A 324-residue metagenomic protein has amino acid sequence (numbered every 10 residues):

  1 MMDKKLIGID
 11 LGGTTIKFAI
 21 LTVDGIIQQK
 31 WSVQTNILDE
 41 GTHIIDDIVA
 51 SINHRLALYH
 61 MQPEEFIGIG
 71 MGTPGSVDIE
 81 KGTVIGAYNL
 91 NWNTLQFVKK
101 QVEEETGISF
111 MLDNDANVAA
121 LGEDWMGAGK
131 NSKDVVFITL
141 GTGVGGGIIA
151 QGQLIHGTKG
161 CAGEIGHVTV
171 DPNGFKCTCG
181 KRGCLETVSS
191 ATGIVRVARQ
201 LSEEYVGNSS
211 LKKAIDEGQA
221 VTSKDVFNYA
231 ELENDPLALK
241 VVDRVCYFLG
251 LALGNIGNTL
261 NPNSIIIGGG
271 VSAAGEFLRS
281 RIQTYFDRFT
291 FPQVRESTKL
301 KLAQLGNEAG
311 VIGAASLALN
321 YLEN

Functional and structural regions predicted by a protein language model:
M1-I67, D78-T83, K99-I108, G122-S132 (+3 more regions): ATP-binding/phosphotransfer module of carbohydrate and carboxylate kinases, centering on a glycine-rich
D10, G70-P74, F137-G143, G147-I149: Short beta-strand segments
W31-V33, Y88, T158: Short hydrophobic alpha-helix segments
G82-W92: A charged helix-plus-loop insertion that forms the helical arch/lid used to bind and gate nucleic-acid substrates
F110-N114: General beta-strand structural signal in soluble alpha/beta enzymes
A116-A120: Active-site-adjacent loop/helix segments that line or gate small-molecule/cofactor pockets in enzymes
I149-A150, I155: Catalytic-core segment of enzymes that process non-peptidic bonds
C161-E164: Structural signature of FAD isoalloxazine-binding scaffolds in flavoprotein oxidoreductases
